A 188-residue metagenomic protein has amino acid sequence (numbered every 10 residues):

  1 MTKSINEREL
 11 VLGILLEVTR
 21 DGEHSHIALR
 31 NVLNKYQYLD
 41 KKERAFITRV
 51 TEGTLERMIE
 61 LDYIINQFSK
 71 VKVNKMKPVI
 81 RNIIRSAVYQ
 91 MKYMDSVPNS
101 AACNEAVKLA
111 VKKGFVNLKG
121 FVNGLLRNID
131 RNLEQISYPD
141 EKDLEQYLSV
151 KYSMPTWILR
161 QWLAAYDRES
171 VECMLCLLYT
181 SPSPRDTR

Functional and structural regions predicted by a protein language model:
M1-D140, L144-S149: Non-catalytic accessory regions of SAM-dependent methyltransferases
Y147, K151-I158: Acidic/histidine-rich catalytic neighborhood
W162: Acidic/negatively charged segments and metal-coordination signatures
E169: Short alpha-helical
E172-L178: Short, flexible, solvent-exposed loop/turn segments with mixed acidic/basic and small polar residues
Y179-R188: Single conserved hydrophobic/aromatic residue that forms the stacking wall/gate of nucleotide- or nucleobase-binding
